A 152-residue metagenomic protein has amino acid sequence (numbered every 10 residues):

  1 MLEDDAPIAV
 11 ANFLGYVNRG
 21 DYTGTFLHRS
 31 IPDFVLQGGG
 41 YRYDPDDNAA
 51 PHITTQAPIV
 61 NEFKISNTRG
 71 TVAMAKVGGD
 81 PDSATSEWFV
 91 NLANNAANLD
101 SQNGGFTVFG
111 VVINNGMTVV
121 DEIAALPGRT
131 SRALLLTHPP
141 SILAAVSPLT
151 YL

Functional and structural regions predicted by a protein language model:
M1-L152: Cyclophilin-like peptidyl-prolyl cis-trans isomerases
